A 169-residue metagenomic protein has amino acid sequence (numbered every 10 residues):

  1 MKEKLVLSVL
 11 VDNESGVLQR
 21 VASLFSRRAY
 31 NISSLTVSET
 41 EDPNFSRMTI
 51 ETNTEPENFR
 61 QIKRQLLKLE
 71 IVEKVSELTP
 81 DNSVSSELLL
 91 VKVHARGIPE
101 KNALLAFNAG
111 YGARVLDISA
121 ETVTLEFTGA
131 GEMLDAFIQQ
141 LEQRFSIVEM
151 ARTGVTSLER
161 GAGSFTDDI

Functional and structural regions predicted by a protein language model:
M1-I169: A conserved regulatory-domain signal marking ACT and ACT-like small-molecule sensing domains and adjacent regulatory
